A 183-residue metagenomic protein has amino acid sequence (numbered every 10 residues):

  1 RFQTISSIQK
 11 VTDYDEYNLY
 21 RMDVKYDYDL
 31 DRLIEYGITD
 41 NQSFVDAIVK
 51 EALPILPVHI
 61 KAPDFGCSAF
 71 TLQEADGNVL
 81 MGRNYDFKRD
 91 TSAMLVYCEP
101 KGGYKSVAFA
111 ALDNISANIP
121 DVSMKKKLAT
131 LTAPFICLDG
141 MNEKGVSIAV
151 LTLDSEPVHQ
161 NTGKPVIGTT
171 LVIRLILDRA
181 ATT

Functional and structural regions predicted by a protein language model:
R1-A181: N-terminal mature-domain region immediately after signal-peptide cleavage in secreted/organellar precursors
